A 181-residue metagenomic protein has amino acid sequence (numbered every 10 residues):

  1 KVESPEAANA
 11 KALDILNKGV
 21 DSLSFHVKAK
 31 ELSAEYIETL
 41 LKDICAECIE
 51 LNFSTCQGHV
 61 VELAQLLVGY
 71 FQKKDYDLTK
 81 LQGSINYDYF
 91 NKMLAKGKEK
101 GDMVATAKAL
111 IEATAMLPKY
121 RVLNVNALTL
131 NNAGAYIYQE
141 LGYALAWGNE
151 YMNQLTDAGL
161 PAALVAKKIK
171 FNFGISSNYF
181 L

Functional and structural regions predicted by a protein language model:
K1-L181: Catalytic alpha/beta active-site cores
